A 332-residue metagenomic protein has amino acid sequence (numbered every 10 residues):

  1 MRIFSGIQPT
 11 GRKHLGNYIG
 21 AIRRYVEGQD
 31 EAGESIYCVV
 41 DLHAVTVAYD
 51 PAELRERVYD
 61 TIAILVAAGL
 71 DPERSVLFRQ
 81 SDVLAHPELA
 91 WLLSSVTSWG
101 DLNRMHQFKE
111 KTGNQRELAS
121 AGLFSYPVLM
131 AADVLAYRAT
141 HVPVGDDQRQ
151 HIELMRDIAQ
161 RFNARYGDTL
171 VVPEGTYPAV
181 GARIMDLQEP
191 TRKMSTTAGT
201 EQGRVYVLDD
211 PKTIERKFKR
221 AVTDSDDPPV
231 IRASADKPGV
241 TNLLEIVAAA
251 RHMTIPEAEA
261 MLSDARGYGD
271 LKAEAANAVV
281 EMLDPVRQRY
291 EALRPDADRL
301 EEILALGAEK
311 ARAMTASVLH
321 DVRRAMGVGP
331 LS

Functional and structural regions predicted by a protein language model:
R2-F4, P9-A132, E281, R287 (+1 more regions): N-terminal Rossmann-like or analogous alpha/beta NTP/dinucleotide-binding catalytic cores that position adenine
S5, R79, R138, Q188 (+1 more regions): Pocket-edge structural micro-motifs
I7-P9, D41-H43, A139-H141, A198 (+1 more regions): Short, histidine-centered active-site or binding-site loop motifs used for metal coordination, general acid-base
T10, A52, L77, L84 (+5 more regions): A broad, structure-centric signal for solvent-exposed, well-ordered loop/edge residues that line or flank functional
K13-A21, I36, V40, D50-R57 (+6 more regions): Structured ligand/cofactor/substrate-binding pocket environments in proteins
T46, A136, T140-P143, A292 (+2 more regions): Short amphipathic alpha-helical segments at helix-loop
W99-N103, A136-P143, A248-A258, R287: Short helix-capping/linker segments at secondary-structure and domain boundaries
Q150, R156-S332: Conserved nucleotide- and phosphate/pyrophosphate-binding catalytic cores in adenylate/nucleotidyl-handling enzymes
